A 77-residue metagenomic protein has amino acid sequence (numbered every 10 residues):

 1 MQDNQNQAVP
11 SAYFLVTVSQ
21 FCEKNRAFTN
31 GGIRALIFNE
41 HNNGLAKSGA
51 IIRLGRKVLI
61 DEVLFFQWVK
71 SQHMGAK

Functional and structural regions predicted by a protein language model:
M1-V16: A detector for short, charged/polar N-terminal pre-domain segments
N4-Q7, E40, E62: Short linear motifs in intrinsically disordered/low-complexity regions
E23-L59: Major-groove DNA-recognition helix of helix-turn-helix-type DNA-binding domains
E62-K77: A short, Lys/Arg-enriched interface patch at domain edges and termini
